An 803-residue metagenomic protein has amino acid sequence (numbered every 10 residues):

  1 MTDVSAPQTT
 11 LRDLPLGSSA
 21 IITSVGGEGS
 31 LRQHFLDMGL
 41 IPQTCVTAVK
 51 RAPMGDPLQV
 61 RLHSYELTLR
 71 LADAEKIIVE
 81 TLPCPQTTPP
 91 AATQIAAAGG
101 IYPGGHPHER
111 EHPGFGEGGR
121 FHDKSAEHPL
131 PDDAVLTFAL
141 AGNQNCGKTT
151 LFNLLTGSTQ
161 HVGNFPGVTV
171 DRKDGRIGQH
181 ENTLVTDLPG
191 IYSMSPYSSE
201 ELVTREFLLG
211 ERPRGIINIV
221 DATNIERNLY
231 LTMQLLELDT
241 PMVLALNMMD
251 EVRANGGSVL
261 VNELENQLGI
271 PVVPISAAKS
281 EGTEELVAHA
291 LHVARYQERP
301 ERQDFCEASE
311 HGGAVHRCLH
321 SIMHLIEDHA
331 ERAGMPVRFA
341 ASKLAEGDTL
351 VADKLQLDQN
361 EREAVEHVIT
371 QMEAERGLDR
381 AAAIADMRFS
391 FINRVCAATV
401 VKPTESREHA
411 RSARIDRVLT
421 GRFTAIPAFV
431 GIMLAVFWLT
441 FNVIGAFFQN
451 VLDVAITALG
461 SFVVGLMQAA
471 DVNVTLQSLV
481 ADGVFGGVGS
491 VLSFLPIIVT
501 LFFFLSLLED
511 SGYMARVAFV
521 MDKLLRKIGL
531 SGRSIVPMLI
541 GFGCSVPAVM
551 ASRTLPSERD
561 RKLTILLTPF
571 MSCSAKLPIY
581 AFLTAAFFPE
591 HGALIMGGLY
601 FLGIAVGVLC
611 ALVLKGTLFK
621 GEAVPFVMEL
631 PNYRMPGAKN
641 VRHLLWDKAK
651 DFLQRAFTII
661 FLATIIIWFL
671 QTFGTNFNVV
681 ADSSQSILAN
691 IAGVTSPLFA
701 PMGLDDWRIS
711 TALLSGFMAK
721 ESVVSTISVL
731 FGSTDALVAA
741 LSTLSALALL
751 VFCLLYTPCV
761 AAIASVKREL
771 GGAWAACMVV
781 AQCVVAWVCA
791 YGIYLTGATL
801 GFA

Functional and structural regions predicted by a protein language model:
R110-S193: Conserved G1/Walker A P-loop phosphate-binding module
H180, V203-V272, I579: Conserved C-terminal guanine-recognition region of P-loop GTPase G domains, centered on the G4
V243, R253-T404: Alpha-helical transmembrane helix bundles of large polytopic membrane transport and channel proteins
E375, A382-A383, K402, V443-G483 (+4 more regions): Extended, low-charge hydrophobic alpha-helical regions
L419-F519: Core alpha-helical transmembrane segments of integral membrane proteins
A428-L439, L501-S506, T584-A586, L599-V613 (+3 more regions): Hydrophobic core segments of alpha-helical transmembrane domains in multi-pass membrane transport and ion-translocation
A458-F462, A515-S545, K620-L644: Juxtamembrane inter-helical linkers in multi-pass membrane proteins
F570, S574-G597, A761-G771, G792-A803: Transmembrane helix-loop junctions at the membrane interface of multipass transporters and ion channels
